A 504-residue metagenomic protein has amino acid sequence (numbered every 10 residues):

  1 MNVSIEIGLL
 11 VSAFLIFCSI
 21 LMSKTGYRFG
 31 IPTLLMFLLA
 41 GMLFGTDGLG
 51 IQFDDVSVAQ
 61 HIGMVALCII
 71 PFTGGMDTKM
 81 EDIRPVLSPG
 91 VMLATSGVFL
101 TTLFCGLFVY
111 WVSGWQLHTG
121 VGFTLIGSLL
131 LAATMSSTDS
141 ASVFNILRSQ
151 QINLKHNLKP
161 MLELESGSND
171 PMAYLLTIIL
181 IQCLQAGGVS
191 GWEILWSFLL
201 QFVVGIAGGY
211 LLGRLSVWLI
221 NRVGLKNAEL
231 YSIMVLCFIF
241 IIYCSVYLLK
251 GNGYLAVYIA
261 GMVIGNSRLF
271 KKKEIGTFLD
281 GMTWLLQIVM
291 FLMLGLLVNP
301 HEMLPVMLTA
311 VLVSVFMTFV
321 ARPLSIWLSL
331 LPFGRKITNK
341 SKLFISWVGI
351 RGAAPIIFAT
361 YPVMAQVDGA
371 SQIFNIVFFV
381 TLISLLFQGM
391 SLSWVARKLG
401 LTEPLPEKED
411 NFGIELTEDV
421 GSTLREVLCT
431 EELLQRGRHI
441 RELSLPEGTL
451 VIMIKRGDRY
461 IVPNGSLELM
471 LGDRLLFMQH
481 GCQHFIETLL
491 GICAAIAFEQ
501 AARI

Functional and structural regions predicted by a protein language model:
M1-E409, E418-D419: Transmembrane helical cores of multi-pass secondary ion antiporters/exchangers
T78-E81, F270, P300-H301, R436 (+2 more regions): Short beta-strands and strand-coil junctions in structured, solvent-facing domains, enriched
P362-V363, G400, L443-L445, E468 (+1 more regions): Short, solvent-exposed amphipathic alpha-helical segments in soluble enzyme and RNA/protein-processing domains
A396, L471, H484-G491: Charge-rich, low-aromatic oligomerization/scaffolding segments with amphipathic character
P404-L424, I496-I504: Long, charged amphipathic helices and adjacent flexible linkers at domain junctions
L433-C482: Cytosolic Rossmann-like ligand/nucleotide-binding regulatory domains
L467, E487-I504: Short, compositionally biased
